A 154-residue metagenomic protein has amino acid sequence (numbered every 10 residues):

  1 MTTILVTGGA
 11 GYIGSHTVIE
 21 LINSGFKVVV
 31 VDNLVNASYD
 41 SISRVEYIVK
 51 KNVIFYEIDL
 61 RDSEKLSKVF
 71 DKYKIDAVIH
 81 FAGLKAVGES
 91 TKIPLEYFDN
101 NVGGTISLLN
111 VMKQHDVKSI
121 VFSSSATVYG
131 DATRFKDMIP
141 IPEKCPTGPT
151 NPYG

Functional and structural regions predicted by a protein language model:
M1-G154: N-terminal Rossmann-like NAD(P)+-binding domain of SDR-like oxidoreductases, especially those catalyzing
